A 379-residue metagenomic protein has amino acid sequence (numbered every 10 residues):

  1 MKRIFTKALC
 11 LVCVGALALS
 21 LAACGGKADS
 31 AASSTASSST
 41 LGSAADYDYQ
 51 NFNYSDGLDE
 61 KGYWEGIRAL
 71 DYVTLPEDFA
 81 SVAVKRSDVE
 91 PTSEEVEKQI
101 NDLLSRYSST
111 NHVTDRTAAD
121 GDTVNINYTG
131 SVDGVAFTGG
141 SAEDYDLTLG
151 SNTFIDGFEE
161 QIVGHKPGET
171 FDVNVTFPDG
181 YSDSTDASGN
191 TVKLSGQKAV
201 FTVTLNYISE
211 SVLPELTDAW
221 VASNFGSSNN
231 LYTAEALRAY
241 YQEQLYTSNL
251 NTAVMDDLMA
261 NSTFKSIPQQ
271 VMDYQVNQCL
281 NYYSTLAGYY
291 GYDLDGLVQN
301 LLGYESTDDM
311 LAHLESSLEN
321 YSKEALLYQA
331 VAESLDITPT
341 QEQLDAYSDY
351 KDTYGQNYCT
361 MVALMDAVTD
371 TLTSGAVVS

Functional and structural regions predicted by a protein language model:
M1-L11: Bacterial N-terminal signal peptides that target proteins for export
L19-A23: C-terminal motif of bacterial Sec signal peptides marking the signal peptidase cleavage site
G25-S379: FKBP-type peptidyl-prolyl cis-trans isomerases
